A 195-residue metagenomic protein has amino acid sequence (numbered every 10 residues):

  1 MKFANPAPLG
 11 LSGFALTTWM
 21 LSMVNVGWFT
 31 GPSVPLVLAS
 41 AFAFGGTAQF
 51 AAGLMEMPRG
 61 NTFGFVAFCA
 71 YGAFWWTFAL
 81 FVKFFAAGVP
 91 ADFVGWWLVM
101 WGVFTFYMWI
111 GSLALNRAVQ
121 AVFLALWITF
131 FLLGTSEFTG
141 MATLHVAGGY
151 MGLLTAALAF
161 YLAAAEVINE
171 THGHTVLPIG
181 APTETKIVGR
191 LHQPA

Functional and structural regions predicted by a protein language model:
M1-F50, E184-Q193: N-terminal topogenic module of multi-pass integral membrane proteins
A4, M55-F63, I110-A121: Membrane-helix interface "capping/anchor" motifs
L21, A52, A114-L115, Q120 (+3 more regions): Charged, alpha-helix-forming regions
S22, V26, A52-P58, F65-A67 (+3 more regions): A structural feature that tracks compact, well-ordered secondary-structure segments with a strong bias toward
G31-F44, G88-W101, F123, G149-L153: Structural signature of hydrophobic alpha-helical transmembrane segments
A51-P58, T77-G88, F104-G111, S136: Membrane-helix exit/interface motif
F65, C69, A73-W96: Helix-adjacent hinge/juxtasegments
W96-Y107, R117-F138, L144-A165: Alpha-helical membrane segments in multi-pass integral membrane proteins
